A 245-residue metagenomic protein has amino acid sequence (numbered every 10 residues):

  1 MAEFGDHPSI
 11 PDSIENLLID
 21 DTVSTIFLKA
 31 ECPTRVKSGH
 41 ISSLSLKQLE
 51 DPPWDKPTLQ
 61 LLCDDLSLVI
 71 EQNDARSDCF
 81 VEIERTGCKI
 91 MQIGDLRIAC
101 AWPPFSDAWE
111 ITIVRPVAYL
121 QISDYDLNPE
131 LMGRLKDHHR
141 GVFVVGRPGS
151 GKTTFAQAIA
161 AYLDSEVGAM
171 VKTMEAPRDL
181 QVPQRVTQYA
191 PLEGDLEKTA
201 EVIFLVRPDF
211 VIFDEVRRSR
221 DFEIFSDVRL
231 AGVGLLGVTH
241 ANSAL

Functional and structural regions predicted by a protein language model:
M1-E84: N-terminal accessory targeting/assembly segments
I10, I19-T22, T58, L96 (+9 more regions): Helical mechanochemical/support elements of P-loop NTPase systems and associated helical scaffolds
I26, C100, V228, G232: Residue-level signature of catalytic and energy-coupling elements of molecular machines, predominantly ATP/GTP-dependent
L28-A30, S38-H40, I93-D95, W102-P104 (+3 more regions): Flexible glycine-/small-residue-rich
C32-P33, D95-R97, P104-D107, V117-Y119 (+3 more regions): Conserved nucleotide-binding/hydrolysis micro-motifs of P-loop NTPases
D64-G141: P-loop NTP-binding catalytic core
R115-V117, I122-P177: P-loop NTPase nucleotide-binding module
G168-M170, M174-L245: Switch/coupling sub-region of P-loop NTPases
